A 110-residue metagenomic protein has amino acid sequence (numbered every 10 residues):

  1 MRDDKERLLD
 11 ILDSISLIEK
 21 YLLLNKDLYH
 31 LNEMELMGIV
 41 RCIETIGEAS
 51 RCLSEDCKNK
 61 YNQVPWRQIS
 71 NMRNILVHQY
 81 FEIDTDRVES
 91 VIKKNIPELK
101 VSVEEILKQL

Functional and structural regions predicted by a protein language model:
M1-L110: Solvent-exposed interaction patches of small proteins and small membrane subunits
